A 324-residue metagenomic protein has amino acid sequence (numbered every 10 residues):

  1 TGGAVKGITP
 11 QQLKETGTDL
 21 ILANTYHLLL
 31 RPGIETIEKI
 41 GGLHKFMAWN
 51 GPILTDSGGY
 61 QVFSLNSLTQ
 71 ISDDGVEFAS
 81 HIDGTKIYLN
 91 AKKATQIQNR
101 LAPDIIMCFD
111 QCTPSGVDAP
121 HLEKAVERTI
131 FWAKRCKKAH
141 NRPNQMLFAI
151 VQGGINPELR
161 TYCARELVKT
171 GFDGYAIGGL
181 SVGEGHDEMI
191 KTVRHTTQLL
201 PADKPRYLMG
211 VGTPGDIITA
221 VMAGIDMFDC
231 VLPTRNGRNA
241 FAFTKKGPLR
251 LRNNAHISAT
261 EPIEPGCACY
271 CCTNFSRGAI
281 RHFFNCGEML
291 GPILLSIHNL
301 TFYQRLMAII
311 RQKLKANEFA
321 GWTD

Functional and structural regions predicted by a protein language model:
T1-R142, N254-I257: Non-catalytic, usually N-terminal nucleic-acid engagement modules in DNA/RNA processing proteins
G7, D110-G116, E264-D324: C-terminal extensions of enzymes
G17, A102, G171, G224 (+1 more regions): Conserved functional loop/turn residues at catalytic and ligand-binding sites
I21, D56, Q98, A149 (+4 more regions): Conserved, mostly hydrophobic/aromatic
K93, I97-L101, K124, R128-R135 (+5 more regions): A non-catalytic, amphipathic alpha-helix used as a structural packing/dimerization or gating element in enzyme scaffolds
A102, A133, K137-H140, G171 (+3 more regions): Structural signal for hydrophobic packing residues in well-ordered secondary-structure cores of soluble enzyme domains
P114-S115, A119, E123, G174-L180 (+1 more regions): Glycine- and acidic
E127-I130, A139-I263: Glycine-rich phosphate/ribose-binding loops and adjacent secondary-structure elements that form binding surfaces
